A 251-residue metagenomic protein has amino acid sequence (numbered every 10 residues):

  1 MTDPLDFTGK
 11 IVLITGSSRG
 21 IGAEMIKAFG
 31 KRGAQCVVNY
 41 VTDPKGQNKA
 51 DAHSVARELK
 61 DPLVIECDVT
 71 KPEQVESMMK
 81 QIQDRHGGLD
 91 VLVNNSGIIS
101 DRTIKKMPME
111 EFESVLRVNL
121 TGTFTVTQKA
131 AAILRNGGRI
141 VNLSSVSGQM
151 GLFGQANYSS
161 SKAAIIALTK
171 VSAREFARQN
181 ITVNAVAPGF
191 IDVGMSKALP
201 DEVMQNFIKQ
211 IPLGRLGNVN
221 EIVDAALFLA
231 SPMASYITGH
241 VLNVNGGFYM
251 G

Functional and structural regions predicted by a protein language model:
M1-H86, S100, E110: Short-chain dehydrogenase/reductase
T2, M150, K209-Q210, L227 (+1 more regions): Short C-terminal tail/terminal secondary-structure segment of NAD(P)H-dependent dehydrogenase/reductase domains
T103-I104, P108-E113, S196, F207: Substrate-binding pocket helix/loop in short-chain dehydrogenase/reductase
T127, S161, T169: Active-site helix of classical SDR
A132, R174-R178, S235: Alpha-helical segment proximal to the catalytic Tyr-Lys
S145: Residue(s) in the substrate-gating loop at a strand-loop-helix junction that position the organic substrate next
P212-I222, M233: A conserved structural motif in NAD(P)-dependent oxidoreductases
